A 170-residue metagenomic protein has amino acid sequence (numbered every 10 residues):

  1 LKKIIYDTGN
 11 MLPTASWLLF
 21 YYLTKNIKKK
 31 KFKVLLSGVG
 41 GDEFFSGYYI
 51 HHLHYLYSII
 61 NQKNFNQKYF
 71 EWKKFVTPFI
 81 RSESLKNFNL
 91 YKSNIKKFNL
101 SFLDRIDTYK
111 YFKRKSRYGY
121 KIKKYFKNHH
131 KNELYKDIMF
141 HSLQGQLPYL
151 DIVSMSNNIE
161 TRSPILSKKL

Functional and structural regions predicted by a protein language model:
L1-Y120, I152-L170: ATP-dependent adenylate-handling active sites, centered on carboxylate activation for C-N bond formation
H51-H54, H129-H130, H141: Histidine (H) residue identity feature
Y125-N132, V153-N157: Short, solvent-exposed helix-loop connector elements
Y135, M139-S142, R162-L166: Secondary-structure capping and boundary motifs in well-ordered enzyme cores
I138-I152: Short Ser/Thr-interspersed hydrophobic loop/turn segments at strand-loop and sheet-helix junctions that line or gate
